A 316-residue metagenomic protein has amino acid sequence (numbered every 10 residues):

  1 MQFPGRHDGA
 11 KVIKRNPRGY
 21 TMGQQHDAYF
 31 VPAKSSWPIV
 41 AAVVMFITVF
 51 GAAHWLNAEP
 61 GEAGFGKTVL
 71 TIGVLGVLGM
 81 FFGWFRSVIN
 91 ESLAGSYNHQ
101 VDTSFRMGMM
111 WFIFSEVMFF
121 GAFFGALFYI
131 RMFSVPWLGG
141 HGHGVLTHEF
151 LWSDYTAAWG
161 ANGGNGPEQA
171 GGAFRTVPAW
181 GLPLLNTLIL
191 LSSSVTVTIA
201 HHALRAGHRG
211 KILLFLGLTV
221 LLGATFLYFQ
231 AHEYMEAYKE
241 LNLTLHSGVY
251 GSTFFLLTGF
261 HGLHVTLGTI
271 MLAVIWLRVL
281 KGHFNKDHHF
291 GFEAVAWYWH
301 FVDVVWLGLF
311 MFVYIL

Functional and structural regions predicted by a protein language model:
F3, H7, V12-L316: ...captures the hydrophobic TM-helix bundle architecture rather than a specific catalytic motif, and can also fire on
